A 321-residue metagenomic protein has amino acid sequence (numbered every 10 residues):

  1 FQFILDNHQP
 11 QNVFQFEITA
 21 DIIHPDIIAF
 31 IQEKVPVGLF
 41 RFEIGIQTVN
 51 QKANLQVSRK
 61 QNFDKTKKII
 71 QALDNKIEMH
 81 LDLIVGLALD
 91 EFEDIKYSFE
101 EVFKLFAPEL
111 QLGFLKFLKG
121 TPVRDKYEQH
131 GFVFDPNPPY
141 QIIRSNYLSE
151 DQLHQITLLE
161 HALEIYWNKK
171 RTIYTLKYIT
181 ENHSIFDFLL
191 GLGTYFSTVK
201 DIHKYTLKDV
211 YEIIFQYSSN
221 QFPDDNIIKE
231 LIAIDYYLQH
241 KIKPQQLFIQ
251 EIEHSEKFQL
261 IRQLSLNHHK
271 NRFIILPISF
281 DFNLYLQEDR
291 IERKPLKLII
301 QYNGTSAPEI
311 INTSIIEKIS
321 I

Functional and structural regions predicted by a protein language model:
F1, K67-Q71, K96-F103, T157-E160: Short, well-ordered alpha-helical packing segments
F1-A88: Conserved SAM/AdoMet-binding glycine-rich loop
H8-N12, L39-E43, T66-I70, K104-P108 (+3 more regions): Glycine-rich loops and low-complexity Gly/Arg-rich segments that provide flexible linkers or classic glycine-based
H24-V35, N62-I69, D90, V123-V133 (+2 more regions): Short secondary-structure transition/capping segments
D26-I31, A88-F106: Catalytic cores of alpha/beta
E43, S149-E150, K204: Alpha-solenoid helical-repeat scaffolds
K52-V57, V85-E93, P108-L190: Flexible glycine/acidic-rich beta-alpha junction loops that bind and position SAM and/or redox cofactors in anaerobic
H161-I321: Radical SAM enzyme core and accessory elements
